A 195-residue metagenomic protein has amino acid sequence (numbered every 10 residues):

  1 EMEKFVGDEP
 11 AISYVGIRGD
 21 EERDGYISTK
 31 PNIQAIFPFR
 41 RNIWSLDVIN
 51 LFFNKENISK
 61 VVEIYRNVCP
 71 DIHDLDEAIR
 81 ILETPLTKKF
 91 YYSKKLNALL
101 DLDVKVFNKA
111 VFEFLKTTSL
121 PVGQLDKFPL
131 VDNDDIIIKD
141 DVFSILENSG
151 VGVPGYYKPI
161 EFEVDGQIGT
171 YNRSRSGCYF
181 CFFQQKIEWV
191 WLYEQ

Functional and structural regions predicted by a protein language model:
E1-Q195: Nucleotide-activated chemistry modules centered on ATP-dependent adenylation/adenylyltransferase
